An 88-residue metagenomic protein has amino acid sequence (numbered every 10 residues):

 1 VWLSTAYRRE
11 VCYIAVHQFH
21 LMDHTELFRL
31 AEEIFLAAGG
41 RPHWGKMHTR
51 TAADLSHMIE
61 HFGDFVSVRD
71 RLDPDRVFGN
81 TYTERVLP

Functional and structural regions predicted by a protein language model:
V1-H57: Substrate-recognition/cap regions that form aromatic- and gly/pro-loop-enriched pockets for small-molecule ligands
A37-P88: Activity-critical C-terminal alpha-helical subdomain
